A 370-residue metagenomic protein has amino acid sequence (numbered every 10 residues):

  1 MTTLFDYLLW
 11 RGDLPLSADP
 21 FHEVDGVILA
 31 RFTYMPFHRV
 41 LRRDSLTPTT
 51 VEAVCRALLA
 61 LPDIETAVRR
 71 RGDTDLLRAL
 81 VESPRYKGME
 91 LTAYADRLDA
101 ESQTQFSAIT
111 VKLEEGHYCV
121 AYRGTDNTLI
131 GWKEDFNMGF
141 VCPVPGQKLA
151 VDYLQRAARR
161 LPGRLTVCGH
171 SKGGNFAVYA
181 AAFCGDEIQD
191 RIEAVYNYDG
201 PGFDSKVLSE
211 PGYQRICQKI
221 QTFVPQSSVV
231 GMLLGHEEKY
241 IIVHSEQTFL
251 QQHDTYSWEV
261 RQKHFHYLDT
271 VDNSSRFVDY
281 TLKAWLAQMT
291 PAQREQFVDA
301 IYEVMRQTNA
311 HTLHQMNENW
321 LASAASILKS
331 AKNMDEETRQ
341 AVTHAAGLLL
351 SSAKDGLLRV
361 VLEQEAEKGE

Functional and structural regions predicted by a protein language model:
M1-Y118, Y122-R164, G185-E370: Alpha/beta hydrolase fold serine-hydrolase catalytic domain that processes acyl esters and thioesters
C168-G173, A177: Gly/Ala-rich beta-loop-alpha elbow adjacent to hydrolase catalytic centers
A177-D186: Short glycine-enriched nucleophile-adjacent loop and the immediately C-terminal alpha-helix near the catalytic center
